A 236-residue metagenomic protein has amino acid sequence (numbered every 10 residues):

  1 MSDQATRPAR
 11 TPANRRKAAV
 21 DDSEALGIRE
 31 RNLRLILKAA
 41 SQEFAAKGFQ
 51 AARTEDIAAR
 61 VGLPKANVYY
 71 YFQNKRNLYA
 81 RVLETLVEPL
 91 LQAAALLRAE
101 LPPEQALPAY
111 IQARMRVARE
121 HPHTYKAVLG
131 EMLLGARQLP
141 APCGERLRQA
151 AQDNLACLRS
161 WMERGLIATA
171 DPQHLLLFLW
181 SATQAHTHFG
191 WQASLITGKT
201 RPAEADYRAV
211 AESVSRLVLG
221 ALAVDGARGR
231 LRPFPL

Functional and structural regions predicted by a protein language model:
M1-V20, R116, E120, R148 (+2 more regions): C-terminal peripheral helix-coil segments that are non-catalytic and often amphipathic
S23, V82-A109, A151-S160: Amphipathic alpha-helical linker/stalk segments
N32, I36-F44, R114, V218: Short hydrophobic clusters on alpha-helical segments that form packing/core surfaces in small helical domains
N32, K75, V82, L86 (+6 more regions): Hydrophobic/aromatic residues within well-ordered alpha-helical segments
L35, E43-N77, R81: Helix-turn-helix
A46-Q50, E100, H121, R164: Short coil/turn segments at alpha/beta junctions that flank glycine-rich nucleotide-binding fingerprints
A95-T124, P172-L179, R208-A211, A227-R228 (+1 more regions): Hydrophobic alpha-helical connector segments
A106, R119-A141, F189-T197: Amphipathic alpha-helical segments used for helix-helix packing
